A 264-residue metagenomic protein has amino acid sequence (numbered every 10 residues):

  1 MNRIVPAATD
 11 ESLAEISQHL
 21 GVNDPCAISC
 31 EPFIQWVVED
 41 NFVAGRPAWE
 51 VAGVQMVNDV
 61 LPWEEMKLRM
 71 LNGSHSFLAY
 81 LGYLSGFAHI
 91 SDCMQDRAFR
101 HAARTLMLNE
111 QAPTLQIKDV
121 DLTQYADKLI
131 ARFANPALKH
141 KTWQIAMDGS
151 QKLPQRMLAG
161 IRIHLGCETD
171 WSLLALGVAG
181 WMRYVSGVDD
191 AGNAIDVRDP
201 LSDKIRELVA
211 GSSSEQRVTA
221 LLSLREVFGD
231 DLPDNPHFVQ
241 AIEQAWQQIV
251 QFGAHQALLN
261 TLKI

Functional and structural regions predicted by a protein language model:
M1-I264: Substrate/ligand-engaging "lid" and interaction regions
